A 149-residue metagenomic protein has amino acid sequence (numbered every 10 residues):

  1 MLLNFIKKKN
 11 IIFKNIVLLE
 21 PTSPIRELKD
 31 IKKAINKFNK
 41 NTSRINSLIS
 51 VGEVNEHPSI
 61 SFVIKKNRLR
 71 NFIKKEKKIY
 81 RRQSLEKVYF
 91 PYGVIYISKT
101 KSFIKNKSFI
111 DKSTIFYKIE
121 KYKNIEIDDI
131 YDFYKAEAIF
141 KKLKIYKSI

Functional and structural regions predicted by a protein language model:
M1, I12-N15, P24-S113: Conserved core of the sugar-phosphate nucleotidyltransferase
N4-N10: Phosphate/pyrophosphate-binding loops at sites that engage ATP/ADP/AMP, CoA/4′-phosphopantetheine, polyphosphate
I6, N39, F140-K144: Short, hydrophobic alpha-helical segments
P21-I25, K123-N124: Short histidine/acidic/glycine/proline-rich micro-motifs that form metal- and phosphate-coordinating active-site loops
V88-I149: Conserved alpha/beta core of the MobA/IspD/sugar-nucleotide pyrophosphorylase nucleotidyltransferase superfamily
